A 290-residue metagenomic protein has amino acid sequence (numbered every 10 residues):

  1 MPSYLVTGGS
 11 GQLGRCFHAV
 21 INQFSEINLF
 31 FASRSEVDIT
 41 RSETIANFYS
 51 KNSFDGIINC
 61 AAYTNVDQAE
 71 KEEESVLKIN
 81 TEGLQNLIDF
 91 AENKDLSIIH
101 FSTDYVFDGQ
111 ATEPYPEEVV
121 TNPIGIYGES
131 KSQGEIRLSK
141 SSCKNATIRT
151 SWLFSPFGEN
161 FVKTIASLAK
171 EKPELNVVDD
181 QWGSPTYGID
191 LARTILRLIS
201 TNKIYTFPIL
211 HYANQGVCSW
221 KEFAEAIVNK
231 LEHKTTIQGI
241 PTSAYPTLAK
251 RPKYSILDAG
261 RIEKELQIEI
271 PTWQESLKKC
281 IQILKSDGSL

Functional and structural regions predicted by a protein language model:
P2-N22: N-terminal Rossmann NAD(P)H-binding glycine-rich loop of SDR-like oxidoreductase domains
S42-I79: NAD(P)H-binding glycine-rich loop region in Rossmannoid oxidoreductase-like domains and their noncatalytic homologs
N52, K71-I99: NAD(P)-cofactor binding segment of oxidoreductase domains
K78, E82-N86, N93, V106-I148 (+1 more regions): Catalytic helix-loop patch of NAD(P)-dependent Rossmann-fold dehydrogenases
I136-G183, I189-D190, L196-R197: NAD(P)-dependent short-chain dehydrogenase/reductase
V177-W182, P208-V217, E265: Glycine-rich Rossmann NAD(P)(H)-binding loop
T194, N202-P246, K253, G288: Mid/C-terminal beta-alpha module of Rossmann-like enzyme folds, strongest in SDR-family dehydrogenases/epimerases
S219-K221, E225, P241-C280, L284-L290: Conserved C-terminal active-site "lid" loop/helix of NAD(P)H-dependent oxidoreductases that clamps the redox cofactor
